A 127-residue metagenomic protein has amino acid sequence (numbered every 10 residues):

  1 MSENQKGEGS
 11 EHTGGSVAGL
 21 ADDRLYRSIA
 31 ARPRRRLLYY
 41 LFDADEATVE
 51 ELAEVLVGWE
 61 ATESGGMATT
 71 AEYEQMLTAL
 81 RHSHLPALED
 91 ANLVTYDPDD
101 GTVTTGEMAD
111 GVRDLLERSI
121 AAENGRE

Functional and structural regions predicted by a protein language model:
M1-Y39, L52, E60-A71, V103-T104 (+1 more regions): Haloarchaeal acidic low-complexity proteome signature biased toward cell-envelope/secretome components but also
D43, R81-H82, E89-D90: The C-terminal cap of the DNA-recognition helix in HTH/winged-HTH DNA-binding domains, marking the helix-to-coil
D45-G58: Short, solvent-exposed beta-strand-terminating loops
L77, L85-P86: Short, hydrophobic-biased segments on the C-terminal half of alpha helices that form "recognition helices"
H84, G106: Residues in the recognition helix of alpha-helical DNA-binding motifs
P86-D99: A short, conserved structural fragment
